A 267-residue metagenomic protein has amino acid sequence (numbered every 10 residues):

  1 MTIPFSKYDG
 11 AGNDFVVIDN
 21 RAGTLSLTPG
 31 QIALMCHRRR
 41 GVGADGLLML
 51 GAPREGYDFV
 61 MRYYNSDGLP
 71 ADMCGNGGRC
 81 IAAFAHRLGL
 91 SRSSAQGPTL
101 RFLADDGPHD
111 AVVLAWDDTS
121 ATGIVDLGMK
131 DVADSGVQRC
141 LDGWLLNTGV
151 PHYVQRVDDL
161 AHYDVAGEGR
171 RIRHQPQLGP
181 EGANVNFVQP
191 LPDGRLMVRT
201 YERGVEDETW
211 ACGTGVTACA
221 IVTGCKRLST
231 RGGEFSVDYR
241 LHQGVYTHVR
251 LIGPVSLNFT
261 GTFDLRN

Functional and structural regions predicted by a protein language model:
M1-S120, V154-N267: A glycine-rich beta-to-alpha transition motif near the start of alpha/beta enzyme domains, typified by
T119-M129: Short, solvent-exposed secondary-structure boundary/capping segments
D126, G143-L145, R199, L251: Active-site-proximal beta-strand elements of phosphoester/diester hydrolases
G128-D142, G167-R170: Active-site glycine-rich loop that binds ribose-phosphate moieties when present
D131, T148-H152, V255-L257: Glycine-rich beta-alpha junction loops
V137-H162: Internal active-site segments that recognize and position negatively charged phosphoryl groups and nucleotide moieties
